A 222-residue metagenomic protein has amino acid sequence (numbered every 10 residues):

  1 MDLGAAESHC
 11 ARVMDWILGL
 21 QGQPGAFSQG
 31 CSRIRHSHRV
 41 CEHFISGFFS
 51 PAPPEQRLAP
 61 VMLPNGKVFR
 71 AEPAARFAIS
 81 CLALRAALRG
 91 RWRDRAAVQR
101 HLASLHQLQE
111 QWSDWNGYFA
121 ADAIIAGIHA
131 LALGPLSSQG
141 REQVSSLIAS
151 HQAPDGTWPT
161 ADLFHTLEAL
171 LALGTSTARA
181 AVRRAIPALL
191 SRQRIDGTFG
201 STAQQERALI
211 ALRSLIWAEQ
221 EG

Functional and structural regions predicted by a protein language model:
M1-G222: Preference for long, amphipathic alpha-helical scaffolds in soluble/luminal domains and all-alpha bundles
